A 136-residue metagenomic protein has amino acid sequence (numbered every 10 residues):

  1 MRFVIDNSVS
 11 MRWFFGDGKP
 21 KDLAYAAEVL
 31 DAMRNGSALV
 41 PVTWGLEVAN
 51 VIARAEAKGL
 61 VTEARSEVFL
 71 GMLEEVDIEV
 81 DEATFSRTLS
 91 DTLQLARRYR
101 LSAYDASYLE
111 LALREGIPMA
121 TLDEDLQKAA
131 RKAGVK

Functional and structural regions predicted by a protein language model:
M1-T43, A55-E67, A133: Short, well-structured N-terminal submotif of metal-dependent ribonuclease cores
R2, L109-K136: Acidic, PIN/NYN-like endoribonuclease modules and their adjacent C-terminal/linker elements
I5, V40, A103, A120-T121: Short beta-strand scaffold positions
V9-S10, W44, R87-T88, Y108 (+1 more regions): Alpha-helix capping/helix-boundary segments
V42-G45, R65-R97: Acidic catalytic patch
T62-L70, E74, D125-K132: Membrane-interacting alpha-helical segments
